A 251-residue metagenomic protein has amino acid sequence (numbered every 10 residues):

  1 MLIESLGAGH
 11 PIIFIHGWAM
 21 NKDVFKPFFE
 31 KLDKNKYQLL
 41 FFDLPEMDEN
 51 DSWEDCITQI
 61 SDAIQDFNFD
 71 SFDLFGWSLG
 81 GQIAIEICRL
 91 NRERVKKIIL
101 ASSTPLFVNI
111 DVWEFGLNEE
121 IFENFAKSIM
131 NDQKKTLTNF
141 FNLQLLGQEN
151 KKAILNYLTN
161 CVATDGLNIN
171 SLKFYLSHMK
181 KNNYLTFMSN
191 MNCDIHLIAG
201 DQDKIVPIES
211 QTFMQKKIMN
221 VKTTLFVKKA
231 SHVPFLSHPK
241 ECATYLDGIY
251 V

Functional and structural regions predicted by a protein language model:
E4-D51: Conserved HGGG/HGGXW glycine-rich cap/lid loop of the alpha/beta-hydrolase fold
G76-G80, A84: Gly/Ala-rich beta-loop-alpha elbow adjacent to hydrolase catalytic centers
K97-N131, S171: Flexible "cap/lid" loop of the alpha/beta hydrolase fold
M130-N182, T186-F187: Conserved alpha/beta-hydrolase catalytic His-Asp/Glu region
Y184, C193, P207-K216: Short alpha-helix in the alpha/beta-hydrolase fold that links the catalytic acid
M191, L197-A199, D203: Short beta-strand/loop motif that positions the catalytic acidic residue of the alpha/beta-hydrolase fold
Q211-V233: Catalytic histidine neighborhood in serine/cysteine hydrolases with alpha/beta-hydrolase-type architecture
A230-A243: Catalytic histidine-centered segment of alpha/beta-hydrolase-like enzymes
